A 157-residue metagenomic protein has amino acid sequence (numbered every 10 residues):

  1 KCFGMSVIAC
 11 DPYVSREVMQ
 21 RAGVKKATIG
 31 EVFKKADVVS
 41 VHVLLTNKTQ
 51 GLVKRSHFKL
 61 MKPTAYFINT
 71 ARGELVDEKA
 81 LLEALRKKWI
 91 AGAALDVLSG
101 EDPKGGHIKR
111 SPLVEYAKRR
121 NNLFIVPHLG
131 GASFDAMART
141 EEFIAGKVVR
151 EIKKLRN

Functional and structural regions predicted by a protein language model:
K1-I8: Conserved anion/nucleotide-ligand pocket segment
F3, A22, R119-R120: Short, structured coil segments at secondary-structure junctions
S6, Y66, L123: Charged active-site motifs of nucleotide-sugar-dependent glycosyltransferases
I8, K25-A27, F124: General small-molecule cofactor/ligand-binding pocket signal
P12-R110: Rossmann-like adenosine-cofactor binding region
A71-N157: Rossmann-like dinucleotide-binding domain for NAD(H)/NADP(H)
